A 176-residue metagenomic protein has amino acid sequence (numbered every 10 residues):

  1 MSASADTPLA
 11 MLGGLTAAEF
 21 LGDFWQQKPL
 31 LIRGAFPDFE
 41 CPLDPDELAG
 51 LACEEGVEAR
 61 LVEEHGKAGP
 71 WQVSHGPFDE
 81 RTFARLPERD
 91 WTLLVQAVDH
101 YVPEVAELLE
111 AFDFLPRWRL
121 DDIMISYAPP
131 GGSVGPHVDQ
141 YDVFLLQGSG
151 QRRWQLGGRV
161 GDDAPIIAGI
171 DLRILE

Functional and structural regions predicted by a protein language model:
S2-D23, D38-E176: Active-site region of the double-stranded beta-helix
Q26-Q27: N-terminal low-complexity, Ser/Thr- and acidic-residue-enriched intrinsically disordered segments
